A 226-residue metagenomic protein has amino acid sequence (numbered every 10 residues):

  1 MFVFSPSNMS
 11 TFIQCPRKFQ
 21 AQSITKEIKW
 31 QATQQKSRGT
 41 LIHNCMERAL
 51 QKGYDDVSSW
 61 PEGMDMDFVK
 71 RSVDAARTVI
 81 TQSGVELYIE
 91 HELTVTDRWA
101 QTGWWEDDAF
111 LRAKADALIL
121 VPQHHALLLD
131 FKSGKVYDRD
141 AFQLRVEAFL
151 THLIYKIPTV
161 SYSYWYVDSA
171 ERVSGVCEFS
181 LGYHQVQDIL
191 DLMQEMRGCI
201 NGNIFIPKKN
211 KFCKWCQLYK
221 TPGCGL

Functional and structural regions predicted by a protein language model:
M1, R17-K29, H124-L128, L192-I200: Short amphipathic alpha-helical segments and their helix-coil junctions
F2-D55, D65, V69, E90-H91: Nuclease catalytic cores
F2-F4, V95-Q101, D107, V136-A141 (+1 more regions): Metal-dependent nuclease catalytic regions and adjoining charged, substrate-binding loops involved in nucleic-acid end
C15, I42-H43, A113-K135, E147: Conserved catalytic cores of phosphodiester-cleaving nucleases, focusing on short active-site segments
S23, D130-S133, Y164: Residue-level recognition of conserved beta-strand positions in structured domain cores
Q34-R38, G134-A141: Active-site metal-coordination segments of metallo-dependent hydrolases
R48-L128, I157-S163: Catalytic cores of nuclease domains that cleave nucleic-acid phosphodiester backbones
